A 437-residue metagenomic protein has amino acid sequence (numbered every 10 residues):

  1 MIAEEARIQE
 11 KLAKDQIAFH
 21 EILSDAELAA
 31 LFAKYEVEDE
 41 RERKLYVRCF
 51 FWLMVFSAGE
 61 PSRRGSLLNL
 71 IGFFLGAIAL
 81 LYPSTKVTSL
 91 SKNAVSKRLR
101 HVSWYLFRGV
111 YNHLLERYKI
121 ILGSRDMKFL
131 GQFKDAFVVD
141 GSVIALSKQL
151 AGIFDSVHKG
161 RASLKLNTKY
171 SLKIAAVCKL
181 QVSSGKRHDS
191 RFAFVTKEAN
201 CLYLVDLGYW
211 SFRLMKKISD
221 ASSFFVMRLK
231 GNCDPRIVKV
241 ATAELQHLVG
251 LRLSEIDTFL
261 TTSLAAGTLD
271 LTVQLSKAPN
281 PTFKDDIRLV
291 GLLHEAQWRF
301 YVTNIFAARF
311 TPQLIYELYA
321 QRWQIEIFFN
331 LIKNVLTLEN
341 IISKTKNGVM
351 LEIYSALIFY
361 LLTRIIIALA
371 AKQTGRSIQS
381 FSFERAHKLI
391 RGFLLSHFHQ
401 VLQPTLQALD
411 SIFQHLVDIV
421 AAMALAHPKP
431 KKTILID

Functional and structural regions predicted by a protein language model:
M1-F73, R100-V102, G109-Y118, K128-D135 (+2 more regions): Single, function-defining residue in the core of a domain
L75-T85: Extended, structured, electrostatic nucleic-acid-contact surfaces
P83-W104: Major-groove recognition helix of helix-turn-helix-like DNA-binding domains
G123-S124: Membrane-interface helix-boundary motifs at transmembrane edges
D155: Conserved mixed alpha/beta core segments that line enzyme active sites in large multi-domain catalysts
